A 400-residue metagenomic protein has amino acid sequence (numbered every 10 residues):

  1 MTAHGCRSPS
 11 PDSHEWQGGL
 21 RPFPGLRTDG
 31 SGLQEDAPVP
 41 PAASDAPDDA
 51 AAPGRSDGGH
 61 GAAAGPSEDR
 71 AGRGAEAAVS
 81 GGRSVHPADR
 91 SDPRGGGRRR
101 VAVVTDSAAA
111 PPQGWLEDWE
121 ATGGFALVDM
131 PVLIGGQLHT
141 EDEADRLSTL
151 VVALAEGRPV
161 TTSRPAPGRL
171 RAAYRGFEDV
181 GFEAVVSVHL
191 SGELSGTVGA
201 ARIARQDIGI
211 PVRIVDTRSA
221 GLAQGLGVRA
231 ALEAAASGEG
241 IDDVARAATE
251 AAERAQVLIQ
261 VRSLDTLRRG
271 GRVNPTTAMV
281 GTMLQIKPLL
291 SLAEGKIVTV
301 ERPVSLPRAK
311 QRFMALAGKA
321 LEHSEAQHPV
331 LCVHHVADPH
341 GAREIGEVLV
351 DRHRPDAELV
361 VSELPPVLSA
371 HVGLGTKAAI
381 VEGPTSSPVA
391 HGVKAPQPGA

Functional and structural regions predicted by a protein language model:
A3-C6, W16, F23-P24, D36 (+7 more regions): Mixed-charge interfacial surface used for oligomerization/domain docking and macromolecular partner engagement
R7, Q17, R27, S31 (+1 more regions): Compositionally biased, low-complexity flexible segments
V85, R100-R169: N-terminal glycine-rich anion-binding loop in soluble enzyme alpha/beta folds
V104-T105, S187-S191, D216, I380: Short beta-strand segments
V152-G157, E183-S187, Q206-T217, V361: Glycine/charged-rich beta-loop-alpha catalytic/anionic-binding loops adjacent to active sites
R169-A201, R205: N-terminal glycine-rich phosphate/adenylate-binding segment common to multiple enzyme folds
